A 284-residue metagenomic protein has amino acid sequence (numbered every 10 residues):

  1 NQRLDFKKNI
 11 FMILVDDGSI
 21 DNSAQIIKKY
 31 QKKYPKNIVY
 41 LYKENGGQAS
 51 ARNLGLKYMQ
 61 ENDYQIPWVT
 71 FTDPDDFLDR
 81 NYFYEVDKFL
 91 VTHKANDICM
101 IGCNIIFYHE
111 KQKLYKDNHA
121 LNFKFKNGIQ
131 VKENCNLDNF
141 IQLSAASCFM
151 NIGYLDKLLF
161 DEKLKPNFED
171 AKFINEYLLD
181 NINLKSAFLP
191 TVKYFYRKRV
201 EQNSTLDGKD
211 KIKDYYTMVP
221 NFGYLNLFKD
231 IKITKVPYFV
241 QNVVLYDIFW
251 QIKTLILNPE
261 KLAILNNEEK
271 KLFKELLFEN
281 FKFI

Functional and structural regions predicted by a protein language model:
N1-N9: Short, acidic, metal-binding catalytic loop of nucleotide-sugar glycosyltransferases
K8-G18, V39-E44, P74: Short beta-strand/loop segment that forms part of the nucleotide-sugar
D16-Q25, G47: A conserved acidic beta->alpha catalytic loop
K43-D63: Glycine-rich, basic loop-to-helix element that forms the pyrophosphate-binding segment of sugar-nucleotide handling
D63-F77: Short beta-strand-to-loop acidic/aromatic patch adjacent to the donor-nucleotide binding site
F77, N81-A120: Conserved donor NDP-sugar-binding/catalytic core segment of glycosyltransferases
V131-V219, Y238: Conserved nucleotide-sugar donor-binding catalytic segment
F195-V200, L206-K235, I248, L257 (+1 more regions): Catalytic core of nucleotide-sugar-dependent glycosyltransferases
